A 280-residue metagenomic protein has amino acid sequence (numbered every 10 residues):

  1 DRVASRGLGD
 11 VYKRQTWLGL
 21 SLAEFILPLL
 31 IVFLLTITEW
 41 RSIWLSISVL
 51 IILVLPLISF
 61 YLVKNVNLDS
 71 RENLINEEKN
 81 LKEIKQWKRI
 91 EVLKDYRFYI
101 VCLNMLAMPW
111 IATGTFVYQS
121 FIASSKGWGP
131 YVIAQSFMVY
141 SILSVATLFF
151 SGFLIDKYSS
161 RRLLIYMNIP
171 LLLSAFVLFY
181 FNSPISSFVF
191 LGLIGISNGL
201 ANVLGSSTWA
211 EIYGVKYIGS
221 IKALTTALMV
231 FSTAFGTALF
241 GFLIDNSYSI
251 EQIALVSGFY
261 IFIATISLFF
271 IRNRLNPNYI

Functional and structural regions predicted by a protein language model:
D1-Y12: Single conserved hydrophobic/aromatic residue that forms the stacking wall/gate of nucleotide- or nucleobase-binding
S5-R6, L200-Y213: Intracellular juxtamembrane helix-capping segments at the cytosolic ends of symmetry-related transmembrane helices
L20-N67: Helix-loop-helix hairpin linking two adjacent transmembrane segments in secondary transporters
V63-W87, Y279-I280: Flexible cytoplasmic inter-helical loops of multi-pass small-molecule transporters
K94-L148: Extracytoplasmic gate region of multi-pass secondary transporters
T147-S159, I244-D245: Helix-to-loop junctions at the C-terminal end of transmembrane segments in multipass secondary transporters
R162-F176: Structural signature of the two symmetry-related core transmembrane helices
V215-S247: A late C-terminal transmembrane helix in Major Facilitator Superfamily
